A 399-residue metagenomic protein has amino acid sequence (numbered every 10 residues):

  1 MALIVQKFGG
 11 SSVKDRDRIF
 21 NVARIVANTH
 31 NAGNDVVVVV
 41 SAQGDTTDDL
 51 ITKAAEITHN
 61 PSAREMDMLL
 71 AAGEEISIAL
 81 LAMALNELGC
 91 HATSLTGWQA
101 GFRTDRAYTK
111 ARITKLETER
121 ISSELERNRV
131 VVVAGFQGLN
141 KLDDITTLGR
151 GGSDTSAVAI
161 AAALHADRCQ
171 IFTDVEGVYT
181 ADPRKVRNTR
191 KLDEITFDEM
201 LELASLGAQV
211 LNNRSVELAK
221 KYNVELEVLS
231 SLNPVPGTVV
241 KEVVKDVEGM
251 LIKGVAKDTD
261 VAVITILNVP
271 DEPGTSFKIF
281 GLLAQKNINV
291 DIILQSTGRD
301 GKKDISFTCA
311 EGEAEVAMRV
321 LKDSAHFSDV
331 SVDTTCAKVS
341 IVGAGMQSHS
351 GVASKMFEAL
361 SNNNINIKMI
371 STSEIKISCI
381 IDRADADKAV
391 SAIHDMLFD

Functional and structural regions predicted by a protein language model:
M1-V216, T308, I381-D382: Nucleotide/pyrophosphate-binding catalytic subdomain
N34, C90, V224, I288 (+1 more regions): Short phosphate-binding/catalytic loops that engage adenosine nucleotides
S41, S231, Q295: Conserved H-loop
R168-F172, L226-V228, D291: Short hydrophobic alpha-helical runs that function as membrane-insertion/retention elements
A219: Acidic-aromatic/histidine active-site loop/patch
V224-V235, T259: Active-site C-terminal subdomain of aminotransferase-like
P236-D399: A conserved regulatory-domain signal marking ACT and ACT-like small-molecule sensing domains and adjacent regulatory
